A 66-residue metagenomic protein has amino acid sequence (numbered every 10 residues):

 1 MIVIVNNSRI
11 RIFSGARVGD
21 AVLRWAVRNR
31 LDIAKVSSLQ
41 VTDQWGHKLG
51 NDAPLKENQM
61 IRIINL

Functional and structural regions predicted by a protein language model:
M1-L66: Ubiquitin-like/PB1-type beta-grasp interaction modules and other compact soluble beta-rich domains
